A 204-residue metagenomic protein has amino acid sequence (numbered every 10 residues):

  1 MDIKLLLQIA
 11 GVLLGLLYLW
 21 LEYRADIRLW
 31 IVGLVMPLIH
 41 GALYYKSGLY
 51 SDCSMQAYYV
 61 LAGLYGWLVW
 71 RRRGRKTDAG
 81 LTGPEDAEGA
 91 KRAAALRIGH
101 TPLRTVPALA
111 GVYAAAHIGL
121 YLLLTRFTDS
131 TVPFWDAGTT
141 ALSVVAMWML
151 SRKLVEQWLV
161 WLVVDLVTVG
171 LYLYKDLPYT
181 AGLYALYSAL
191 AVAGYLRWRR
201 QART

Functional and structural regions predicted by a protein language model:
M1-A25, L29-W30, R73-G83, A95-T204: Polytopic alpha-helical membrane-helix bundles and their juxtamembrane interface segments in multi-pass membrane
G33-R97: Hydrophobic/aromatic-rich structural module bridging two neighboring secondary-structure elements via a short loop
